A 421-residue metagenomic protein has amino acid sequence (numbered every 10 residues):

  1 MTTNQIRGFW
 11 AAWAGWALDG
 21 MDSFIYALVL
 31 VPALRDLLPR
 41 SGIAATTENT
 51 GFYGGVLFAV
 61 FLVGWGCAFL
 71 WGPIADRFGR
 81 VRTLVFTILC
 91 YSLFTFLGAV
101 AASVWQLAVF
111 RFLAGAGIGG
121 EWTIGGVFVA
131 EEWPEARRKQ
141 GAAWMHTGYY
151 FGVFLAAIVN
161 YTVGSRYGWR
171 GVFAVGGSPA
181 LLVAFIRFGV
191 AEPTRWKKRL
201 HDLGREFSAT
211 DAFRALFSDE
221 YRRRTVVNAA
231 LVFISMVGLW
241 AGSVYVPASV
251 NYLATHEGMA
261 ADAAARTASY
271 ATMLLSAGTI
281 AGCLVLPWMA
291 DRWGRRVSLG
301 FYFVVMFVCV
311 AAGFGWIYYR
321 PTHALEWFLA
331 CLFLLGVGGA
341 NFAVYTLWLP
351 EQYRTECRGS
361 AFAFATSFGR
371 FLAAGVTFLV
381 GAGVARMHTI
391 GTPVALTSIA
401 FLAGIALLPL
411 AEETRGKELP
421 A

Functional and structural regions predicted by a protein language model:
A27, Y221-I280, A373-T377: Extracytoplasmic gate region of multi-pass secondary transporters
L30-C67, A263-R266: Extracellular/periplasmic helix-loop-helix junction of adjacent transmembrane segments in MFS-like secondary
V56-P73, G125, M273-V285: Central cavity-lining transmembrane alpha-helices of secondary-active solute carriers, predominantly the Major
G66-A102: Conserved MFS/SLC helix-loop-helix module at the cytosolic interface between two early adjacent transmembrane helices
R77-T87, R292-V304: Cytoplasmic membrane-interface "Motif A"-like loop-to-helix N-cap segments of 12-TM Major Facilitator Superfamily
G79, V100-Q106, P134, G294 (+1 more regions): Helix-breaking motifs and short loop linkers at transmembrane-helix boundaries and internal kinks in secondary membrane
L89-A102, V304-P321: C-terminal ends and interior cores of transmembrane alpha-helices in multi-pass membrane transporters/permeases
M145, Y149-F188: Helix-loop-helix hairpin linking two adjacent transmembrane segments in secondary transporters
